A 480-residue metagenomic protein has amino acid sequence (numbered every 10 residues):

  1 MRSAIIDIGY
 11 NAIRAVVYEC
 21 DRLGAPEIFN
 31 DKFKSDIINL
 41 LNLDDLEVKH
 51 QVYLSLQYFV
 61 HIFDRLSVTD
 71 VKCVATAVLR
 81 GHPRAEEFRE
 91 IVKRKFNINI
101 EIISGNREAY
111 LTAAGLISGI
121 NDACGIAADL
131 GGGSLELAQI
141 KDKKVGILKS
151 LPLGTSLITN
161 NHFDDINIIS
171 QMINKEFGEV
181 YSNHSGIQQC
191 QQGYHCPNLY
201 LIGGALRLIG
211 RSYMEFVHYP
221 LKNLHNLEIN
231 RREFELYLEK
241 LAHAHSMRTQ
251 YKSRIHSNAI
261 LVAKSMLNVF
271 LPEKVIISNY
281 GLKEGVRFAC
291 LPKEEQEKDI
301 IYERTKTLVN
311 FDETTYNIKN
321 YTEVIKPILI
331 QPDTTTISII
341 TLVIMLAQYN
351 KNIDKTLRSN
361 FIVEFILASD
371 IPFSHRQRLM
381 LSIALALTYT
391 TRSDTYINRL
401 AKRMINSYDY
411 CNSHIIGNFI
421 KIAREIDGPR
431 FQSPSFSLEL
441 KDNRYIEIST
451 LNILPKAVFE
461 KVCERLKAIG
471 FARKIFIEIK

Functional and structural regions predicted by a protein language model:
M1-A4, I8-T76, A85-N99: N-terminal glycine/serine-rich phosphate-binding loop of ATP-dependent small-molecule kinases, especially carbohydrate
I5-D7, A127-D129, P429, L438-L440: Replace "in large, NTP-powered and nucleic-acid-processing enzymes" with "in large, NTP-powered factors and other
D7-A12, A128-S134, I202-A205: A short acidic Gly-Thr/Ser loop motif
V17, I38-I62, G81-H82, N99-S118 (+5 more regions): Helical "lid/coupling" subdomains associated with nucleotide-phosphate turnover
I28, G146-L148: A structural motif specific to WD40 beta-propellers
C73, I102, I277, I477-I479: A structural preference for short, hydrophobic beta-strand core positions in alpha/beta folds
H82-R89, I260, C463: Short, surface-exposed alpha-helical segments at coil->helix boundaries
P327-Q331, R399-K480: Divalent metal-dependent phosphate-bond-processing catalytic cores, especially two-metal-ion Mg2+/Mn2+ enzymes that act
